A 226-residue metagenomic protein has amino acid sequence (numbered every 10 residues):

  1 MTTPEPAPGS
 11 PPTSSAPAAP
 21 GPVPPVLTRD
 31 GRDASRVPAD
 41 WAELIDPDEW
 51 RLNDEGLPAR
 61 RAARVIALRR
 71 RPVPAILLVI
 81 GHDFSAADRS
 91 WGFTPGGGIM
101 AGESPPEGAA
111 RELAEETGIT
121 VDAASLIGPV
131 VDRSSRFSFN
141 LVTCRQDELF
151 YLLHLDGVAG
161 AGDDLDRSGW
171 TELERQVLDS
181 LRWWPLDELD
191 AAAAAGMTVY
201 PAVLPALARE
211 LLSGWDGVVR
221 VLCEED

Functional and structural regions predicted by a protein language model:
M1-S15: N-terminal acidic, proline/glycine-rich, low-complexity intrinsically disordered segments
T2-E5, P20-P72: Acidic, metal-coordinating catalytic segment for phosphate/diphosphate chemistry, firing primarily on the Nudix
T2-P4, G160-D226: Nudix hydrolase/Nudix homology domain
D46-G56, F137-L141, S168-T171: Short, P/G- and charge-enriched loop/turn segments at secondary-structure junctions
R60, R89, T94, C144-E148 (+1 more regions): Short connector loops at helix/strand junctions that flank enzyme active sites, especially segments positioning acidic
V73-E116: Conserved Nudix-box catalytic region and its N-terminal flanking loop in Nudix hydrolases and closely related
T120-V131: A short coil-to-beta-strand element that immediately follows conserved catalytic motifs
R133-R167, R182: Active-site-adjacent beta-strand/loop module that shapes the phosphate/pyrophosphate-binding cleft
